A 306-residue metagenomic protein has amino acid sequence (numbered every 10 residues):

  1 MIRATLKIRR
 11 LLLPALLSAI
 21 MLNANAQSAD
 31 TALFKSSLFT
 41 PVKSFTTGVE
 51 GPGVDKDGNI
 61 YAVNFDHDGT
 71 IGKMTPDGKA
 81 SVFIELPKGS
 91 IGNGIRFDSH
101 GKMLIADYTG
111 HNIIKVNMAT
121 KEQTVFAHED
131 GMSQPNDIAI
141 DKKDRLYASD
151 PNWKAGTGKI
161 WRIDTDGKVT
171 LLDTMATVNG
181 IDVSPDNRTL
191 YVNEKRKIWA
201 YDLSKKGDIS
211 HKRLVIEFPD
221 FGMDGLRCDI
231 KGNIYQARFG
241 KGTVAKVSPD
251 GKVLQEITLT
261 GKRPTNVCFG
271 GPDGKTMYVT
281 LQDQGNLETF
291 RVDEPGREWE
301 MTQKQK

Functional and structural regions predicted by a protein language model:
I2-L13: Bacterial N-terminal signal peptides that target proteins for export
L12-N23: Bacterial N-terminal signal peptides
Q27-T46, K212: A short helix->beta-strand "capping" segment at the edge of beta-propeller domains
K43-I60, P87-D107, N112, E129-K159 (+4 more regions): Beta-rich, blade/repeat-based domains predominating in secreted/periplasmic proteins but also intracellular
T70-G72, N112-I114, K159-W161, K197-W199 (+2 more regions): A short loop-to-beta-strand structural motif that recurs across blades of beta-propeller domains
M74-K79, N117-K121, I163-G167, L203-G207 (+2 more regions): Short loop/turn segments that connect beta-strands within beta-propeller blades
L203-N266: Glycine/small-residue-rich hydrophobic helix-like segments
N266-K306: Blade-level signature of beta-propeller repeat domains, shared across WD40, Kelch, NHL, RCC1 and BNR/Asp-box propellers
